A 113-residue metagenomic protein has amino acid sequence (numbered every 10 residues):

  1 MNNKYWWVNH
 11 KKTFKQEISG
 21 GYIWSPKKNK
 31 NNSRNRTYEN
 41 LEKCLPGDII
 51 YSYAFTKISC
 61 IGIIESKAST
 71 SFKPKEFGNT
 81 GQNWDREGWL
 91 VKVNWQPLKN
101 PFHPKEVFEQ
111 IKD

Functional and structural regions predicted by a protein language model:
M1-P46, L98-F102: Compositionally biased, charged N-terminal/linker segments
T37, F55-K57: A short beta-loop-beta micro-motif enriched in histidine and acidic residues
K57, I63-D113: Aromatic- and Lys/Arg-enriched surface recognition patch
